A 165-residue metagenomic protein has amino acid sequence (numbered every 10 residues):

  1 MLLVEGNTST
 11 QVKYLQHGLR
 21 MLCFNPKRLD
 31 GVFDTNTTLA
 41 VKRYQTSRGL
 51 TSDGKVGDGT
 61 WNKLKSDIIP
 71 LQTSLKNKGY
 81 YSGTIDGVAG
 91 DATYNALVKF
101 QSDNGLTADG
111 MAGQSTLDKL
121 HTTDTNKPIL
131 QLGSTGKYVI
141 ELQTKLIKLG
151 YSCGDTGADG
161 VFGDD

Functional and structural regions predicted by a protein language model:
M1-D165: Cell-envelope/ECM-targeting effectors and their regulatory/trafficking segments
